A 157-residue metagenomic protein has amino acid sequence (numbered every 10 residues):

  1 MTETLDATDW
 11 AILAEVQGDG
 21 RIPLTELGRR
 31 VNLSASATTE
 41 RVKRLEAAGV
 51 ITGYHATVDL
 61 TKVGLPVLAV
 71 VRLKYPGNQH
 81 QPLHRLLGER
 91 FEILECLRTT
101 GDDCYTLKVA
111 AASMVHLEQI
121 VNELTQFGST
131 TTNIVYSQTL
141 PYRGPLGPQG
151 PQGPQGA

Functional and structural regions predicted by a protein language model:
M1-A157: A compositional/biophysical signature of low hydrophobicity enriched in polar/charged and small residues
